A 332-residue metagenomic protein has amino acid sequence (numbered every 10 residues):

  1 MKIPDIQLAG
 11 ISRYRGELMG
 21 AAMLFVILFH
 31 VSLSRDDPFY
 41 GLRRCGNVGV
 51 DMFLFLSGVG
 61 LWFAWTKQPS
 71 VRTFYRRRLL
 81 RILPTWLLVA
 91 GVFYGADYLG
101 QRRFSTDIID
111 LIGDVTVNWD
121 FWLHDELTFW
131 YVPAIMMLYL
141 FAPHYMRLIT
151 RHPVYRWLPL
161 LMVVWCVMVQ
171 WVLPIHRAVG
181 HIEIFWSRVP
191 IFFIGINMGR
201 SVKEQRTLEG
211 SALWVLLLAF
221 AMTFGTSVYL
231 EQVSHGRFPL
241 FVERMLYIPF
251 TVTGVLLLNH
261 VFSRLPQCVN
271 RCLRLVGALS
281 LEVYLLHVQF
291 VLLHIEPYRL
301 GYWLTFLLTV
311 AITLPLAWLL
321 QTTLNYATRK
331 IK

Functional and structural regions predicted by a protein language model:
M1-W165, L208, L213, Q267-V269 (+2 more regions): Membrane-cytosol interface segments of multi-pass membrane proteins, especially ER/Golgi lipid-handling enzymes
P4, I182-F193, R200-E282, Q289-H294 (+1 more regions): Alpha-helical transmembrane segments and terminal signal-anchor/GPI-anchor hydrophobic tails, characterized by long
V31-P38, A96-G100, M168-A178, G225-F238 (+1 more regions): Juxtamembrane "helix-exit" motif on the non-cytosolic side of transmembrane helices
M52, V169-H176, G199-T207, W318-T322: Juxtamembrane membrane-interface segments at transmembrane alpha-helix termini
W65-T66, I149, M198, V202 (+1 more regions): Hydrophobic residues in alpha-helical segments
L158-S201: Loop-centered beta-sheet repeat module
